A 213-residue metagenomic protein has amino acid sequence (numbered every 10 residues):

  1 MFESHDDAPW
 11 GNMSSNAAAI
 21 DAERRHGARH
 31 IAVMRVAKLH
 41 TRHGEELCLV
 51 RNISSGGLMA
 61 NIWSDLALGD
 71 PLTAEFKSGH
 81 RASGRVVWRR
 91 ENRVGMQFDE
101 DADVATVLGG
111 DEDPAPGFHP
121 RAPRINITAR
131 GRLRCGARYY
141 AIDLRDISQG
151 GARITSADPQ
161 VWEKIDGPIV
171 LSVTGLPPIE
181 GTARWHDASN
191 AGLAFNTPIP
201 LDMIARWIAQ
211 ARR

Functional and structural regions predicted by a protein language model:
M1-R213: Structured alpha-helical
